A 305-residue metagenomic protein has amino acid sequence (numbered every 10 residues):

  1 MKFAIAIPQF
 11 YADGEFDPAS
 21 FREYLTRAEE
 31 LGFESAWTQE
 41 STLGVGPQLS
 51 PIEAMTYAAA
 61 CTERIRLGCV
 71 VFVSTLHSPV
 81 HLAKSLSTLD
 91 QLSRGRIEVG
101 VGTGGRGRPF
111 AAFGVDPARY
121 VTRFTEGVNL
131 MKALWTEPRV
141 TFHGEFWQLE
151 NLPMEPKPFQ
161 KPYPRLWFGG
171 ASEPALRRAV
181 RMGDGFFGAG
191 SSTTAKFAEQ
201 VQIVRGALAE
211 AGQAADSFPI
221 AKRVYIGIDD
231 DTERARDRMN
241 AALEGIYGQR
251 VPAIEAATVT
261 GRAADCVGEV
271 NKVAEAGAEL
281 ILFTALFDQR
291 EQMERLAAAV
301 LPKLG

Functional and structural regions predicted by a protein language model:
M1-C61, P162-P164, L286: N-terminal beta1-alpha1-beta2 module of alpha/beta enzyme domains
F3-I7, A36-T38, L67-V70, I97-V101 (+4 more regions): Hydrophobic faces of well-ordered beta-strands that scaffold small-molecule active sites in alpha/beta enzyme cores
A6-A19, F72-V80, Q160-A171, I226-G227 (+1 more regions): Active-site mouth loops of central-metabolism enzymes
E15-A28, S85, F168-R178, R262-K272: Short, acidic/polar
T26-E30, M55-R64, L86-I97, V180-R181 (+2 more regions): Acidic (Asp/Glu)-rich catalytic clusters
A28, G32, A58, L89 (+10 more regions): Conserved, mostly hydrophobic/aromatic
L49-C69, R123-L130, L134, A297-G305: Alpha-helix-loop-beta-strand connector modules within alpha/beta enzyme cores
T75-M182, A198-I203, A207-A211, A215-D216: Internal, glycine-rich beta/alpha segment that forms the wall or movable "lid" of small-molecule/cofactor binding
